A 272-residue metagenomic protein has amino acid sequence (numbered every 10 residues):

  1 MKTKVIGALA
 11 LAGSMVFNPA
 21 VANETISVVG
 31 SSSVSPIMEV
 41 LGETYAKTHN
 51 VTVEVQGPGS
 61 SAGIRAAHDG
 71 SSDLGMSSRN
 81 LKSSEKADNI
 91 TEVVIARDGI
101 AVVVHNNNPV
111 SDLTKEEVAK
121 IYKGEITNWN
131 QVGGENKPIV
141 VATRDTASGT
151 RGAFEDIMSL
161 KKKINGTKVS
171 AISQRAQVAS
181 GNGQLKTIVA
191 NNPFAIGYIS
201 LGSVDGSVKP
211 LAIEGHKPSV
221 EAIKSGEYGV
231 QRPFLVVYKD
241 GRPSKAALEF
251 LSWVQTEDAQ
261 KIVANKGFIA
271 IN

Functional and structural regions predicted by a protein language model:
M1-V21: Gram-negative bacterial Sec-dependent N-terminal signal peptides
A22-N272: Exported/periplasmic ABC-transporter solute-binding proteins
